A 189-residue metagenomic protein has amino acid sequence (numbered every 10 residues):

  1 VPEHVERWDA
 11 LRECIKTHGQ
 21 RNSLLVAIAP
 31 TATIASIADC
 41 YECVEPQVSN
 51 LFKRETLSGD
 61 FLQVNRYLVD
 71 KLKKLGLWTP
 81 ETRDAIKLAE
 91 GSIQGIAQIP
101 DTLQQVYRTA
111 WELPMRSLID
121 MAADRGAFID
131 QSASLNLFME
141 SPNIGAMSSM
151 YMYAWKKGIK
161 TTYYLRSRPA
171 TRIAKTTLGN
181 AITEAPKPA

Functional and structural regions predicted by a protein language model:
V1-V5, E13-A174, G179-A189: Catalytic alpha/beta core of large soluble enzyme barrels
